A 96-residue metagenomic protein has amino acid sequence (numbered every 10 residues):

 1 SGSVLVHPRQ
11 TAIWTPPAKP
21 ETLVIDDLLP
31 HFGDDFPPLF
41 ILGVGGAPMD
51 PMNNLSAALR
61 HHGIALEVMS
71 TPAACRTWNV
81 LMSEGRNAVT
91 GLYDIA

Functional and structural regions predicted by a protein language model:
S1-I25: Conserved mixed alpha/beta catalytic, RNA-binding, or beta-rich assembly cores of soluble enzyme, regulatory
L5, F40-I41, V89-L92: Structural motif
A12, A47-P48, A96: Glycine-rich nucleotide phosphate-binding loop and flanking beta-alpha elements of Rossmann-like dinucleotide-binding
T22-D34: A short, acidic, amphipathic alpha-helical segment used as a generic capping/interface helix at domain edges
H31-V68: Mid-chain, well-packed structural core segment of small domains
T71-M82: Long, charge-dense
E84-A96: A polyampholytic, Gly/Pro-enriched intrinsically disordered region
